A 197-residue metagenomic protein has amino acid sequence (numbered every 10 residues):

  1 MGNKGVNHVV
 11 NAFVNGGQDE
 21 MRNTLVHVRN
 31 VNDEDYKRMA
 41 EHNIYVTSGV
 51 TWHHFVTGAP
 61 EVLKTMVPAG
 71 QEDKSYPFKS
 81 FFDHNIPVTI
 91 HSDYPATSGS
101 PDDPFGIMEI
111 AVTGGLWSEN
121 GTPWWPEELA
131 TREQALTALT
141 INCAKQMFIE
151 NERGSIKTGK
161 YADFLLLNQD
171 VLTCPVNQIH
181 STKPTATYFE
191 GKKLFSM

Functional and structural regions predicted by a protein language model:
M1, T24-H27: Catalytic beta/alpha-barrel core
K4-N23, D33, K37-A40, S48-T173 (+2 more regions): His/Asp/Glu-enriched, well-ordered alpha-helical/loop segment that forms or immediately abuts the divalent-metal
N30: Active-site-adjacent structural elements in enzyme catalytic domains
I44: Active-site-adjacent "gating/activation" loops or surface patches in catalytic cores
